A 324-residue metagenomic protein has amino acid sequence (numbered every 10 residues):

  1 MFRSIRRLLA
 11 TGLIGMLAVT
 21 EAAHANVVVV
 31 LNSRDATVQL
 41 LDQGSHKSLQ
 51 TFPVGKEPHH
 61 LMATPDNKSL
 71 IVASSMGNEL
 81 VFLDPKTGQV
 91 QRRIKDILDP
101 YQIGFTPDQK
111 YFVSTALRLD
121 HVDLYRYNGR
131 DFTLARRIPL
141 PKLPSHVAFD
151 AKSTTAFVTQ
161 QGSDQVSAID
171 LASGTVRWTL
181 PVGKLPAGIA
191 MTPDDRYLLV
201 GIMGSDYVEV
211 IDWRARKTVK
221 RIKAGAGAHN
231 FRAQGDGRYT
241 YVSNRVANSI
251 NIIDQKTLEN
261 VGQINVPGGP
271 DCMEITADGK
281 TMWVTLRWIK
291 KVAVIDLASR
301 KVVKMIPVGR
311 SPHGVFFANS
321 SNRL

Functional and structural regions predicted by a protein language model:
M1-G12: Bacterial N-terminal signal peptides that target proteins for export
G12-L324: Predominantly soluble domains enriched in secretory-pathway, periplasmic, or organellar proteins
